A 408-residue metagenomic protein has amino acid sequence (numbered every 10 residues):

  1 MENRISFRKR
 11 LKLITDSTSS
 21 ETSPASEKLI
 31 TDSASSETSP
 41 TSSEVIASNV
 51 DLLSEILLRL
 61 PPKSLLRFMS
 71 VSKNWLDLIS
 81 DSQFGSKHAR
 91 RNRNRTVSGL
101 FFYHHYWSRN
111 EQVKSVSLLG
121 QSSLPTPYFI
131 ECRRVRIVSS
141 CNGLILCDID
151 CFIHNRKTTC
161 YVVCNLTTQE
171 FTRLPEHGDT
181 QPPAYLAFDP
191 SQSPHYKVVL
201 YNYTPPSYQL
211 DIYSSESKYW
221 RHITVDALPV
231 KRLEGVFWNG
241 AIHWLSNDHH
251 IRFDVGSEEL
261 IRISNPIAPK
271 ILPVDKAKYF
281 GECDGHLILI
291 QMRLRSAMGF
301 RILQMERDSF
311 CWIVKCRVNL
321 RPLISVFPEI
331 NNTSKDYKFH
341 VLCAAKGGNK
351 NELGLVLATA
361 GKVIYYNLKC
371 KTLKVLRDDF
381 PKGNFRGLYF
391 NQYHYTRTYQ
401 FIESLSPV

Functional and structural regions predicted by a protein language model:
M1-V408: N-terminal entry/capping and adjacent linker segments that precede and initiate structured domains
